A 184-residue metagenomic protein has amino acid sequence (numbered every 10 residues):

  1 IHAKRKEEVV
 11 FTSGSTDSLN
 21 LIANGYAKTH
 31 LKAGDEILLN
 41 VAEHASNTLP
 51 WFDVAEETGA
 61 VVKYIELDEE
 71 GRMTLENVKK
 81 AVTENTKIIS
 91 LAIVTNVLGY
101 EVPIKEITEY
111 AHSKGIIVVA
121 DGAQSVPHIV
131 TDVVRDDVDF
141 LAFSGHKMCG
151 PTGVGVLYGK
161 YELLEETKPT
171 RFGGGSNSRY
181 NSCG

Functional and structural regions predicted by a protein language model:
I1-G184: Pyridoxal 5′-phosphate
